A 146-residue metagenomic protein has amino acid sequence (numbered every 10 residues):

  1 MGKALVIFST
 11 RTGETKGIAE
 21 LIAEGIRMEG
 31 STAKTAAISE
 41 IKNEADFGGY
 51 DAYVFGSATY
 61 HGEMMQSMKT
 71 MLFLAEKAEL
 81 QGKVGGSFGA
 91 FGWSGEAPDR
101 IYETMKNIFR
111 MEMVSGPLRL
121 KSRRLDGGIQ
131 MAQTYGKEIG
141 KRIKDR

Functional and structural regions predicted by a protein language model:
G2-A4, G17, L21-A36, G48-R146: FMN-binding flavodoxin-like domain, especially the glycine-rich phosphate-binding loop
S9-R11, I38, A90: Cofactor-binding loop segments of dinucleotide-utilizing enzymes, especially the Rossmann-like FAD- and NAD(P)+-binding
T12-K16: Glycine-rich NAD(P) Rossmann-fold beta1-alpha1 loop
I41-D46: Short acidic active-site motifs
